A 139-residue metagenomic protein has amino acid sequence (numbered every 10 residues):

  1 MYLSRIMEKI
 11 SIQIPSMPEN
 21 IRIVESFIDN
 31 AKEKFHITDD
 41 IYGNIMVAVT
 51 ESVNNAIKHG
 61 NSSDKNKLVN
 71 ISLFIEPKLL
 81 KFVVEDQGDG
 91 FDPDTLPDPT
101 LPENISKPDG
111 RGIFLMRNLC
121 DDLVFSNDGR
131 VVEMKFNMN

Functional and structural regions predicted by a protein language model:
Y2-I10, I57-N139: Conserved beta-strand-loop-beta-strand hairpin that lines the nucleotide-binding pocket of ATP/GTP-utilizing enzymes
I14-N20: A short beta-loop-alpha structural element at the N-terminal edge of CoA-dependent acyl/N-acetyltransferase catalytic
S16, I37-D40, D64: Structural signature of the histidine kinase catalytic ATP-binding subdomain
I28-T50, I105-K107: Conserved short strand/loop->alpha-helix "switch" segment adjacent to the catalytic nucleotide/phosphoryl-transfer site
T50, N54, K58: Short alpha-helix lining the ATP-binding pocket of the histidine-kinase-like ATPase
